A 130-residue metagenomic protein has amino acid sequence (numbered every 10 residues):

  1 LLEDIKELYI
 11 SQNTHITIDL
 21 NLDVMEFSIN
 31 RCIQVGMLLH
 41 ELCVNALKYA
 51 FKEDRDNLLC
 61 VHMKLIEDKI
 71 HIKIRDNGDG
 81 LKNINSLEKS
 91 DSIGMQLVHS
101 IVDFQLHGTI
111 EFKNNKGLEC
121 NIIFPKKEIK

Functional and structural regions predicted by a protein language model:
L1-T14: Short beta-to-alpha transition helix within the HATPase_c
Q12-C43, L47-L58: Conserved short strand/loop->alpha-helix "switch" segment adjacent to the catalytic nucleotide/phosphoryl-transfer site
I16, D68-I72: Short beta-strand element(s) in the Bergerat
D56-D68: Short beta-strand/loop element within the Bergerat-fold HATPase_c
D76: Acidic ATP/Mg2+-coordinating residue in the GHKL
D79-G80: Glycine-rich G1-box
I84-K113: ATP phosphate-binding glycine-rich loop and adjacent ATP-lid/helix-beta elements within ATP-binding kinase/ATPase
G117-E128: Short C-terminal beta-strand
